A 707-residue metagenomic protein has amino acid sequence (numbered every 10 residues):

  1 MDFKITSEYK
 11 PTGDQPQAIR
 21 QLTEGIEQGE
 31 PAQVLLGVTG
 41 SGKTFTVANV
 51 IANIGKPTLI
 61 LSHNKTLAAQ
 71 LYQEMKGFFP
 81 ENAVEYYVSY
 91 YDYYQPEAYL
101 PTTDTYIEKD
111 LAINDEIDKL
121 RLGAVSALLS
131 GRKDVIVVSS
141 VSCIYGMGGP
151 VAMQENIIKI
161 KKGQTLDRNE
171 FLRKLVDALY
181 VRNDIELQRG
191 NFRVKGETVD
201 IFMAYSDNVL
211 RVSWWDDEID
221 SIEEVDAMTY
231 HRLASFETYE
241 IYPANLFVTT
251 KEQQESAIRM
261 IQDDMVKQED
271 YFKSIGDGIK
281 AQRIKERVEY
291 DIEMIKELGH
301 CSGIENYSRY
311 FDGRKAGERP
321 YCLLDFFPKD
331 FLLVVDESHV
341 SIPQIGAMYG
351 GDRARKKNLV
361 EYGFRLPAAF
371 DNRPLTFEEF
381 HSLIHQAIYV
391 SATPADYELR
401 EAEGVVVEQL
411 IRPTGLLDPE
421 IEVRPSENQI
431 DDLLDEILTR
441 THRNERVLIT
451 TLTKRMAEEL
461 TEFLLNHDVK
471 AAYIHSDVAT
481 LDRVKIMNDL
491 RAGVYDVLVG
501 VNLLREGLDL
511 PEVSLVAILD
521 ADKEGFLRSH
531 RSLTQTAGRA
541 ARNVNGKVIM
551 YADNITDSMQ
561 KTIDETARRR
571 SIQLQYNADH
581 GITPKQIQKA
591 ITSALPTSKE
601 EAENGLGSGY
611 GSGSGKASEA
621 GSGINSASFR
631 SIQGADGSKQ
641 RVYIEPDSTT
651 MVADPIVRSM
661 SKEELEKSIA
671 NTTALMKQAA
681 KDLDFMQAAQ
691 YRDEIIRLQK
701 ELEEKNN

Functional and structural regions predicted by a protein language model:
M1-D2, T439, Q575, D579-Q690 (+1 more regions): Acidic, low-complexity intrinsically disordered tails
M1-T592, P596, K616: ASCE RecA-like P-loop NTPase motor cores that couple ATP hydrolysis to mechanical translocation on nucleic acids
